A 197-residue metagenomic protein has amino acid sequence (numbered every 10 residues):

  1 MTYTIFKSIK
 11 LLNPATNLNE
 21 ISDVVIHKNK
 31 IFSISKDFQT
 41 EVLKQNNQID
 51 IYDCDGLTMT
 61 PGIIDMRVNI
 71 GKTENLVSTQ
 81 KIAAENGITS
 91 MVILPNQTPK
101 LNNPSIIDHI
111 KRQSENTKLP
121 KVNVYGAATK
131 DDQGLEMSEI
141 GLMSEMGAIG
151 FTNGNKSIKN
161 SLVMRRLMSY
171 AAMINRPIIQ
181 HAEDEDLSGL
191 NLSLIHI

Functional and structural regions predicted by a protein language model:
M1-K44: N-terminal metal-binding scaffold of metallo-dependent hydrolase/deaminase domains
T2-F6, E41-E85, T89-V92: Replace "His-x-His-based motif
S8, D23, I49, C54-D55 (+2 more regions): Generic alpha-helical hydrophobic packing signal
A15, T60, K72-E74, G134 (+2 more regions): Active-site-proximal flexible loops/turns
T16, V68-I70, D184: Short, glycine/acidic-enriched loop or turn micro-motifs at the edges of active sites
F38, T58, T129: Residue-level detector of flexible, active-site-proximal loop/helix-junction positions within diverse enzyme catalytic
Q80-L192: Divalent-metal coordination cores built from histidine and acidic residues
I195-I197: Conserved small/polar residues in nucleotide/adenosyl-binding loops
